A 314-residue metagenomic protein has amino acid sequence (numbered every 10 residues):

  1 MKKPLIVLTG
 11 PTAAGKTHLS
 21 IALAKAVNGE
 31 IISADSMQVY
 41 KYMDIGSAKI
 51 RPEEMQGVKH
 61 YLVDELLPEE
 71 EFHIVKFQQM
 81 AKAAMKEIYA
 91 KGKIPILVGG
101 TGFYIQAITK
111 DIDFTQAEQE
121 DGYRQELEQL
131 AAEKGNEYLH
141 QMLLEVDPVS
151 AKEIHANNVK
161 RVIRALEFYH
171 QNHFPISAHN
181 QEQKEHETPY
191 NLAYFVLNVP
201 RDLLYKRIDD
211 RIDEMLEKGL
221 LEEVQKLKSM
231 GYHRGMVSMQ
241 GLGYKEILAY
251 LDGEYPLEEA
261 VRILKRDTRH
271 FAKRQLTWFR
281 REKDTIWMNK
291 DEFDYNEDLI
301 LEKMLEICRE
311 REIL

Functional and structural regions predicted by a protein language model:
M1-L314: Phosphate/pyrophosphate-binding catalytic cores of soluble transferases and nucleic-acid-acting enzymes
